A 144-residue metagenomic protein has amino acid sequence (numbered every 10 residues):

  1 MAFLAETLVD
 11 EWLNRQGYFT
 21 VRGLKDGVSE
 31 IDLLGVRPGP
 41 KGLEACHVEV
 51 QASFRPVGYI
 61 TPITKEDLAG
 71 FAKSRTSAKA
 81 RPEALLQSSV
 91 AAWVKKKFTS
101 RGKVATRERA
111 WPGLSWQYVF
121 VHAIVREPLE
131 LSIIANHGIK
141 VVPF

Functional and structural regions predicted by a protein language model:
M1-K25: Acidic-basic catalytic patches of nuclease active cores, encompassing PD-(D/E)XK and other metal-cofactor nuclease
Y18, G42-E44, L114-W116: Short coil/turn segments at beta-strand junctions that form active-site/ligand-binding loops
V21-G23, V36, T106-E108: Catalytic micro-motifs at enzyme active sites that drive phosphoryl/nucleotidyl and oxygen chemistry
G27, V50-I134: Catalytic cores of nucleic-acid endonucleases
E30-V36: Short acidic loop-to-beta-strand element that houses the catalytic metal-binding Asp/Glu of nuclease active sites
L33, E49-V50: Acidic, metal-ligating active-site segments
V36-H47: Active-site beta-strand-loop-beta-strand hairpin of nuclease catalytic cores that positions key catalytic residues
N136-F144: Polybasic (Lys/Arg-rich)
